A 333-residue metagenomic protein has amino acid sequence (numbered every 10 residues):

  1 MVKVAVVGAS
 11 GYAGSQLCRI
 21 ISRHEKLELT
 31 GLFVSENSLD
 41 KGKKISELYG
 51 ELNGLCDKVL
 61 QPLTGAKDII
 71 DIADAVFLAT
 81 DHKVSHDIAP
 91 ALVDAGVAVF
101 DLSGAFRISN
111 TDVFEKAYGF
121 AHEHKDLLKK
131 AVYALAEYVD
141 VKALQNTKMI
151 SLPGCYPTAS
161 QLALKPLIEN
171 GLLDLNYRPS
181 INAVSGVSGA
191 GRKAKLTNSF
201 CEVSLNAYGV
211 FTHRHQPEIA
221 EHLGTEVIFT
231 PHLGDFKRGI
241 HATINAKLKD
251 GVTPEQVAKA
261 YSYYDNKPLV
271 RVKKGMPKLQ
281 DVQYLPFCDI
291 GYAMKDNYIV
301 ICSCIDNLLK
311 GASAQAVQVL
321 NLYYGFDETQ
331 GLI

Functional and structural regions predicted by a protein language model:
V2-C201, N206-Y208, M294-K295, Q330-L332: N-terminal Rossmann-like NAD(P) cofactor-binding subdomain of oxidoreductases, focused on the glycine-rich
Y12, K130, T158-L162, V210-E218 (+2 more regions): Conserved active-site and cofactor/substrate-binding residues in soluble primary-metabolism enzymes
C18, Q161-I168, Q216-A220, A258 (+1 more regions): Predominant activation on well-ordered alpha-helical scaffold segments within soluble catalytic domains
H24, N170, H222, Y264-K267 (+1 more regions): Change "in soluble alpha/beta enzymes" to "in soluble alpha/beta proteins
T147, G239-T243, Y298-V300: Short, solvent-exposed beta-strand edge segments and adjacent coil->beta transition regions
T197, F211-V272: C-terminal substrate-binding/catalytic lobe of Rossmann-fold NAD(P)-dependent dehydrogenases
A207-F211, L233-D235, K278-V282: Short Gly/Pro-enriched turn/cap motifs at secondary-structure boundaries
N245-I333: C-terminal active-site/capping subdomain that shapes the small-molecule cofactor and substrate pocket of enzyme
